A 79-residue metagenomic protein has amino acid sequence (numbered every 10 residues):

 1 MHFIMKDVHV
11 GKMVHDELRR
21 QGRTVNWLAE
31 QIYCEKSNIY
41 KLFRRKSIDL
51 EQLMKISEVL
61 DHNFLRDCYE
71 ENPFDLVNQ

Functional and structural regions predicted by a protein language model:
F3, K12, D16, G22 (+2 more regions): Short, charged recognition helix plus adjacent turn of helix-turn-helix-like nucleic-acid-binding domains
D7-G11, K36: Short, leucine-enriched amphipathic alpha-helices that occur as contiguous helical runs
M13, T24, D49-Q52: Residues that mark the N-terminal boundary/hinge immediately upstream of a DNA-recognition element
W27-A29: Short alpha-helical "recognition helix" segments of helix-turn-helix
Y33-I48: Recognition helix of helix-turn-helix/homeodomain-like DNA-binding domains that insert into the DNA major groove
R45-E58: Short, basic-rich loop-to-helix N-cap that marks the start of a DNA-contacting helix
